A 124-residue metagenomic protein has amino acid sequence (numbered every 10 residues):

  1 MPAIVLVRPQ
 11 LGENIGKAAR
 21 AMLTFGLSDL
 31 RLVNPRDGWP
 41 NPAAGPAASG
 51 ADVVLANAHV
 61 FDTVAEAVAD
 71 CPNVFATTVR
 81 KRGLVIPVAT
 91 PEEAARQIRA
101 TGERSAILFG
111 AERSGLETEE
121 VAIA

Functional and structural regions predicted by a protein language model:
M1-A124: Post-transcriptional modification and biogenesis factors for structured RNAs of the translation apparatus
